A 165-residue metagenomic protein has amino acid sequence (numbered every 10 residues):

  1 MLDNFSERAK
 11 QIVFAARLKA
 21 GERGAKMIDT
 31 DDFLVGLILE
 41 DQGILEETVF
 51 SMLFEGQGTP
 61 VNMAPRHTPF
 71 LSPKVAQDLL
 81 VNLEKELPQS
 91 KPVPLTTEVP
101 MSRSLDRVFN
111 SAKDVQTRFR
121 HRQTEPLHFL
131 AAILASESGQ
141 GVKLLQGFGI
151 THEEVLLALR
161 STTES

Functional and structural regions predicted by a protein language model:
M1-S165: Histone-fold recognition with a strong bias for associated Lys/Arg-rich disordered tails
